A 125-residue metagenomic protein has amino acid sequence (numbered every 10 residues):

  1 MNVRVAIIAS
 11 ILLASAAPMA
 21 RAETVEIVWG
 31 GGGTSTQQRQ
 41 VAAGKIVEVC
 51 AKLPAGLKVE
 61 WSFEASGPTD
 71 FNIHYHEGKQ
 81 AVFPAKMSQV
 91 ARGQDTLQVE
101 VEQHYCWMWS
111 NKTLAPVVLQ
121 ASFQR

Functional and structural regions predicted by a protein language model:
M1-V5: Positively charged n-region of N-terminal signal peptides that target proteins for export
A6-A16: Bacterial N-terminal signal peptides
R21-R125: Acidic, Ser/Thr/Pro
